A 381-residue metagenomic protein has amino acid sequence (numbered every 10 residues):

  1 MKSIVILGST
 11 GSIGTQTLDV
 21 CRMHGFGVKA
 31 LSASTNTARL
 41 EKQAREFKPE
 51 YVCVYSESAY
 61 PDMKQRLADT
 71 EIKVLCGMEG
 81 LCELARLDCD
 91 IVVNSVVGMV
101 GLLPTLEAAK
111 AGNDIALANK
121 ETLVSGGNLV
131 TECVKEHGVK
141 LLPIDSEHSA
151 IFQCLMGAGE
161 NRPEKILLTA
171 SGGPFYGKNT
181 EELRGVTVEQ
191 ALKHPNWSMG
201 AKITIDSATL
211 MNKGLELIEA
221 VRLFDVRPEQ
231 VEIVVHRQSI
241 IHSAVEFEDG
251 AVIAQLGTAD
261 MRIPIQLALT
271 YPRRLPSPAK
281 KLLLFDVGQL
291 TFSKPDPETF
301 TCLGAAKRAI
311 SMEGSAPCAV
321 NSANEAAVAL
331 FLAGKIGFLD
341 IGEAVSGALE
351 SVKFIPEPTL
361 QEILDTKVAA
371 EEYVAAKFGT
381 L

Functional and structural regions predicted by a protein language model:
M1-L381: Catalytic, metal-anchored helix/loop core of enzyme active sites in primary metabolism
